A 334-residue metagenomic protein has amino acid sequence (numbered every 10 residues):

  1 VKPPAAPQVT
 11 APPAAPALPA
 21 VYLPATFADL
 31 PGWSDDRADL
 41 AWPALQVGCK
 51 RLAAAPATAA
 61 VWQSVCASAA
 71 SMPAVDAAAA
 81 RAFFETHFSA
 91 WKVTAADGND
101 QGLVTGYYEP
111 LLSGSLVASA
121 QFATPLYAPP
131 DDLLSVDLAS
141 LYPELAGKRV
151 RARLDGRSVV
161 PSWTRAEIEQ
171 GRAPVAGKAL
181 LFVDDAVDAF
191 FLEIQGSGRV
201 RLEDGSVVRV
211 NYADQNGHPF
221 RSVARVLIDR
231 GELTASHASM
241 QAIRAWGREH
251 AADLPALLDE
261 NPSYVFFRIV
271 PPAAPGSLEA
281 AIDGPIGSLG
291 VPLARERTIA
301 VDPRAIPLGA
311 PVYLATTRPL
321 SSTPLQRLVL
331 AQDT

Functional and structural regions predicted by a protein language model:
V1-T26, P31: Compositionally biased, proline/threonine/alanine/serine-rich low-complexity intrinsically disordered stretches
A11, L23, S34-R37, A55-P56 (+1 more regions): C-terminal soluble interaction/assembly domains
P19-A280, L289: Secretory/export targeting leaders with adjacent low-complexity proregions
